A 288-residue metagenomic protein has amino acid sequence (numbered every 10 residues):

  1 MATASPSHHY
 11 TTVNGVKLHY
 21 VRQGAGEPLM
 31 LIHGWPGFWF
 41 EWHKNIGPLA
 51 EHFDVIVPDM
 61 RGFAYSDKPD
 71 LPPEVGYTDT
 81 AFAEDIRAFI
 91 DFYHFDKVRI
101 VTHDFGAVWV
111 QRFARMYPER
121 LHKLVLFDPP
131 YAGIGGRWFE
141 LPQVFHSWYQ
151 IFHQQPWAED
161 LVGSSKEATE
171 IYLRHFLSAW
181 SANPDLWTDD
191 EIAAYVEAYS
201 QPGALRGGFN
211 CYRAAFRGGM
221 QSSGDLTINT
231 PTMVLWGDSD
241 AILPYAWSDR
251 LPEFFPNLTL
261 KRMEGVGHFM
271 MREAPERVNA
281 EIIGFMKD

Functional and structural regions predicted by a protein language model:
A2-H9, V16-L18, A25-P28, F40-W42 (+7 more regions): Flexible "cap/lid" subdomain of the alpha/beta-hydrolase fold that forms the substrate-access gate
L31-G34, V57: Structural cue for short, hydrophobic secondary-structure segments
H33-W35, T102-H103: Conserved alpha/beta-hydrolase "nucleophile elbow" surrounding the catalytic nucleophile
W35-I46: The serine-hydrolase catalytic nucleophile loop
P48-E51, F254: C-terminal capping segment of individual leucine-rich repeats
A50-D59: Active-site machinery of serine-nucleophile hydrolases
V266: Conserved short acidic donor-positioning loop in nucleotide-sugar-dependent glycosyltransferases
